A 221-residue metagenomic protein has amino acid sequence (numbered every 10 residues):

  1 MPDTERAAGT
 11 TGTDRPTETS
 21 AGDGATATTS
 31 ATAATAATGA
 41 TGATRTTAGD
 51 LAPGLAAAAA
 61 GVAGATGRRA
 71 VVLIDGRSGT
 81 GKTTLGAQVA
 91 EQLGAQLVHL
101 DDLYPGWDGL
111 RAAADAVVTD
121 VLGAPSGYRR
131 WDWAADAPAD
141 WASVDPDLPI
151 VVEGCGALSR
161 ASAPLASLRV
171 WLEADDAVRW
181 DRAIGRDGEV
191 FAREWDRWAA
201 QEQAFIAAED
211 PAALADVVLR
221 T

Functional and structural regions predicted by a protein language model:
M1-G24, G39-V71: Extreme N-terminal, non-catalytic leader segments that precede Walker-type/kinase nucleotide-binding cores
I74: Hydrophobic anchor at the beta1->P-loop junction of P-loop NTPases
R77: P-loop (Walker A) phosphate-binding loop of NTP-binding proteins
K82: Conserved lysine of the Walker
L85: Hydrophobic positions on the alpha1 helix immediately C-terminal to the Walker A/P-loop
Q96, D102-V152: Conserved nucleotide-sensing/catalytic segment adjacent to the nucleotide-binding pocket in NTP-handling enzymes
W141-V144, I150-G185: ATP-dependent NMP and nucleoside kinases share a basic, alpha-helical "lid"
S159, G188-T221: Small-molecule kinase domains that catalyze NTP-dependent phosphoryl transfer to phosphate-bearing small molecules
